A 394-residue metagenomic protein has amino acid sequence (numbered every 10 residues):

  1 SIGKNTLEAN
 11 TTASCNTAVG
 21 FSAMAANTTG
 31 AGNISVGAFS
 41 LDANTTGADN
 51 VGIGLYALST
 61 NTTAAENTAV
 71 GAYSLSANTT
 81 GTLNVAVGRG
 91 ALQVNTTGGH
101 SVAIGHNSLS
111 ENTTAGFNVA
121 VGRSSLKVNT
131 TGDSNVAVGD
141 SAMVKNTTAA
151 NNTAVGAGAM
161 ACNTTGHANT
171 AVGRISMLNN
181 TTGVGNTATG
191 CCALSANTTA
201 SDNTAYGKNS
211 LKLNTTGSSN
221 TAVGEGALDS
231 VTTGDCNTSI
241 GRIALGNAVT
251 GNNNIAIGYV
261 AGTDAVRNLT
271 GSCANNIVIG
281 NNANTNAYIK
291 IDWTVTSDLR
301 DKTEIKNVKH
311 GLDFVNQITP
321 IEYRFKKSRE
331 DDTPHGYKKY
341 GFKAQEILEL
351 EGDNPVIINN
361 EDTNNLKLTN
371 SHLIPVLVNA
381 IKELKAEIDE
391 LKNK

Functional and structural regions predicted by a protein language model:
S1-D298: Glycine- and small/polar-enriched repetitive beta-structure motifs of secreted/surface proteins
L211, T296-K394: Intramolecular chaperone/auto-protease modules of tailspike-like proteins
